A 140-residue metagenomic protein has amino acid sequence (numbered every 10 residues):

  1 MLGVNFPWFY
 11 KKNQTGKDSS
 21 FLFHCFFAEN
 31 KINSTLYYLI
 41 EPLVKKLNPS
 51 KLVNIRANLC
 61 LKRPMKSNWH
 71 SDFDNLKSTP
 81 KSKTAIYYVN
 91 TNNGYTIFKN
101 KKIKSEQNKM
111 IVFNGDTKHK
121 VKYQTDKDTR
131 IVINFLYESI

Functional and structural regions predicted by a protein language model:
M1-S50, K66: Non-heme Fe(II)/2-oxoglutarate
F9, I97-K99, F135-I140: Double-stranded beta-helix
H24, H70, K118-H119: Histidine-centered active-site/metal-ligand motif
N58-S78: Conserved short histidine dyad/triad with adjacent acidic residue
K66-W69, P80-S82, Y88-E106, K122: A short beta-strand-loop-beta hairpin characteristic of the jelly-roll/cupin
A85-I86, K127-I140: A short hydrophobic beta-strand segment most commonly corresponding to one strand of the jelly-roll/cupin
N108-M110: Loop/turn positions that initiate beta-strands
